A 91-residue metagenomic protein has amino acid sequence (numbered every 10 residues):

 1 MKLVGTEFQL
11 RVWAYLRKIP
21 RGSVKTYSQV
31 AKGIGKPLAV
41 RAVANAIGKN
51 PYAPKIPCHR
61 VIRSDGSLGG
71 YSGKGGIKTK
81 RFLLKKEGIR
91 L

Functional and structural regions predicted by a protein language model:
M1, I56, I62-L91: Low-complexity, small/basic-enriched stretches that occur predominantly at protein N-termini or linker tails
M1-L38, K85-L91: Basic nucleic-acid-binding alpha-helical/helix-turn surface characteristic of O6-alkylguanine DNA
P20, G33, A46, S64-Y71: Short glycine/serine/threonine-biased micro-segments
P20, P51-P57: Short, proline-centered helix/strand-breaking motifs
Q29, A44, R60: Residue-level "edge-of-site" marker
L38-A53: Regulatory, non-catalytic segments
